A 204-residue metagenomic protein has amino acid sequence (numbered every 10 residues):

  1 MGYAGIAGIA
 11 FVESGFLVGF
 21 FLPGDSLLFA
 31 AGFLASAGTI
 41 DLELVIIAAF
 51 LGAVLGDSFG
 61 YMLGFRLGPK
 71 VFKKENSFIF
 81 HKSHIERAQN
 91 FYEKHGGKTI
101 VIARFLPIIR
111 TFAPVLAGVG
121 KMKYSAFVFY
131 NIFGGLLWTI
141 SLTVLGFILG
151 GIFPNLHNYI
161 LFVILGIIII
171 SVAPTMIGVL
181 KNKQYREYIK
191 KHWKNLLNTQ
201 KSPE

Functional and structural regions predicted by a protein language model:
M1-G8, F33-A126, G151-V163, P174-E204: Membrane-interfacial helix-loop-helix
A7-P23, S171: Transmembrane alpha-helix interface/packing and boundary motifs in multi-pass membrane proteins, characterized by
G15-F21, I100, V128-L136: Short, amphipathic, aromatic/basic-enriched membrane-interface segments that mark the entry/exit of transmembrane
G19-F33, F112-G120, G146: Re-entrant/interfacial helical elements at transmembrane boundaries that shape and gate the permeation pathway
I108-F112, I132, L136-I140: Hydrophobic alpha-helical transmembrane bundles that constitute the permease/transmembrane domains of multi-pass
T139-L149: Transmembrane alpha-helical segments of integral membrane proteins
